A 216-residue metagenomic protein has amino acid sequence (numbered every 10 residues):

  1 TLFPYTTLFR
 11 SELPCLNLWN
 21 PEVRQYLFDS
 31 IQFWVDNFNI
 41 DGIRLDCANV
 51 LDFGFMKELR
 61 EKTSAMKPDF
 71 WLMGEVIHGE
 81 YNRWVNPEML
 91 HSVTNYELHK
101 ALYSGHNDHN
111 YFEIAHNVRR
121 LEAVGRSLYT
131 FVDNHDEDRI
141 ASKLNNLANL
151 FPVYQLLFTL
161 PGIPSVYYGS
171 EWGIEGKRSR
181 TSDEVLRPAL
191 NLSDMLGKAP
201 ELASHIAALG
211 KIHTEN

Functional and structural regions predicted by a protein language model:
T1-L8: Short, small-residue-biased leader/transition segments that mark boundaries at the very start of proteins
W19-N37, L147-Y154: Short, acidic/polar
Q25-F53, T130-N134: Active-site groove signature of glycoside hydrolases
D36, D46-L128, L147, L156 (+2 more regions): Active-site-proximal helices and loops of the catalytic beta/alpha 8
I40, L90, G162-I163: A structural motif
M73-G74, I163-G169, E215-N216: Acidic/polar loop patches that form or flank catalytic/metal-binding clefts of enzymes that bind anionic ligands
I140-N145: Short, solvent-exposed helix-loop connector elements
L157, P161-E175: Substrate-binding cleft of secreted/luminal carbohydrate-active enzymes
